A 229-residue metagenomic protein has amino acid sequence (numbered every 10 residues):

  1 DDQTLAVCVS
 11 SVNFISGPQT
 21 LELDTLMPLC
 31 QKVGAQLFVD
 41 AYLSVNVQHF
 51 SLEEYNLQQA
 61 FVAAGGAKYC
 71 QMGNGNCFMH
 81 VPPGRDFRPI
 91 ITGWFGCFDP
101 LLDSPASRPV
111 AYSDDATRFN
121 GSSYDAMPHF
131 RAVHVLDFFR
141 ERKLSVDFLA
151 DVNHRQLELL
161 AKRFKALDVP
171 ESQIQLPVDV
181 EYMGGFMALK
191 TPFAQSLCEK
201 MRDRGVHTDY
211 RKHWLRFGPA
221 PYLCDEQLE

Functional and structural regions predicted by a protein language model:
D1-N46, Y69: Active-site phosphate-binding strand-loop segment of PLP-dependent enzymes
A6, Q36-F38, F61, F186 (+2 more regions): Structural preference for beta-strand elements that scaffold enzyme active sites
F38-D40, A63, R88, Q175 (+1 more regions): Structural detector of well-ordered beta-strand residues that form the stable sheet scaffold of enzyme domains
N56-R108: Active-site PLP attachment segment
A111-K162: Structural signature of PLP-dependent enzymes
A150-R204: Conserved PLP-binding catalytic core of the aspartate aminotransferase-like
Q195-E229: PLP-dependent enzyme catalytic core of the Aspartate aminotransferase-like
